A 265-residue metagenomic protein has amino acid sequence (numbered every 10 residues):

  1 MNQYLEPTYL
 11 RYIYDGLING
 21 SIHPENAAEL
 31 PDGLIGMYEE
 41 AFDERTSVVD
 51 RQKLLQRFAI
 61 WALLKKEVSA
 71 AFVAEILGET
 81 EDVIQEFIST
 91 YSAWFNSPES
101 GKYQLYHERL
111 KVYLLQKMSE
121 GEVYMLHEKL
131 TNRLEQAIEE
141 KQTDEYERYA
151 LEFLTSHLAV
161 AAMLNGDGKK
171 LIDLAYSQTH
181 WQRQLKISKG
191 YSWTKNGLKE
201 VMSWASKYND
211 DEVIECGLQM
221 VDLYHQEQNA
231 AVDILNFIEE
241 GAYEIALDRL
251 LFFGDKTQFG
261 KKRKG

Functional and structural regions predicted by a protein language model:
M1, P31-T46, T80, Q116-T131: Conserved small helical "lid"/interfacial subdomain of P-loop NTPases
M1-I13, L17, E25-E29, V49-I60 (+5 more regions): Amphipathic alpha-helical segments of the small helical/lid subdomains adjacent to P-loop NTPase cores
P7, Y124-K262: Hydrophobic repeat-domain scaffold segments
D15-N26, L63, E67-V68, L158-L164: AAA+ ATPase "lid" subdomain C-terminal helix
N19, K65-V68, S92-L130, G197-S203 (+1 more regions): Short capping/hinge segments at domain boundaries that bridge a core fold to an adjacent linker or tail
I22-H23, S69-A71, Q85, M163-D173: Short, solvent-exposed secondary-structure capping/transition elements
I35-L114: C-terminal boundary/linker of central alpha/beta nucleotide-binding cores
